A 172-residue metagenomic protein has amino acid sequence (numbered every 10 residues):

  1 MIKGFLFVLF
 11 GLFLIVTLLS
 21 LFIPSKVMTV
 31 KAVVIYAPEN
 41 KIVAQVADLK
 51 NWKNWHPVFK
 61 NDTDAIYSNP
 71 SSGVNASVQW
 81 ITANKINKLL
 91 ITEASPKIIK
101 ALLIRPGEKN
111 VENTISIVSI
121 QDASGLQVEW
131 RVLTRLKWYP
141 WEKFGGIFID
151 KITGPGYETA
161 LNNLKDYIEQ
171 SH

Functional and structural regions predicted by a protein language model:
G4-P70: Hydrophobic ligand-binding cavity/cleft-lining segments
A32-I35, I91, A101, I117: Short beta-strand element of the conserved SAM-dependent methyltransferase core
N51-W55, N61-E112, D122, T159-H172: Glycine-rich portal/gate segments that line the openings of hydrophobic small-molecule binding cavities
L102-E158, L164-D166: Beta-strand/loop substructures that line and gate deep hydrophobic ligand-binding cavities in soluble
